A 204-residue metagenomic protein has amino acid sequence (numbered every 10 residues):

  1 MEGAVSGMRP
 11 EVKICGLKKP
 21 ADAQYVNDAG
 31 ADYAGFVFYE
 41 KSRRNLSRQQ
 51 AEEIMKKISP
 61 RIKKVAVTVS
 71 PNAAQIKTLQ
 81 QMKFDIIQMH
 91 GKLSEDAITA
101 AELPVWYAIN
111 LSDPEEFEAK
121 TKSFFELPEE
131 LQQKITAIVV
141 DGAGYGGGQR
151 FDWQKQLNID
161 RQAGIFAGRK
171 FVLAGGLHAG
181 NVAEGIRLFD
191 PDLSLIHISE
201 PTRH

Functional and structural regions predicted by a protein language model:
R9-V12: Extreme N-terminal starter segment of soluble prokaryotic enzymes
A23, A51, I76, V182-A183: Generic hydrophobic/aromatic pocket-lining and core-packing "Φ" positions
Y25-A31: A short, Lys/Arg-enriched amphipathic alpha-helix followed by its capping loop at the start of a domain
A29, M82, Q133, L188-F189: Structural motif
Y33-Q49: Glycine-rich, proline-tolerant flexible connector loops at the mouths of alpha/beta enzymes
A34, I87, I138, D192-L195: Hydrophobic residues within beta-strands of alpha/beta enzymes
F38-K41, K57-N181: Conserved anion-binding
H197-T202: Conserved small/polar residues in nucleotide/adenosyl-binding loops
